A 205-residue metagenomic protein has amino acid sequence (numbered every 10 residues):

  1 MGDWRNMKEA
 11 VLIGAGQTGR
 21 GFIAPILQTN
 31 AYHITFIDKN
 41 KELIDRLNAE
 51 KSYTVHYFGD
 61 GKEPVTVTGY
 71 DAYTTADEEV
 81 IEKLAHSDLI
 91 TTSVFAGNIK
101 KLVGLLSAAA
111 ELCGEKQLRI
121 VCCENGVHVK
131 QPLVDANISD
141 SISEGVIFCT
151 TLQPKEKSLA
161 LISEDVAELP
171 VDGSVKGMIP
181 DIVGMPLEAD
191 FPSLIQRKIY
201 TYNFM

Functional and structural regions predicted by a protein language model:
W4-V11, A15-M205: Substrate/ligand-engaging "lid" and interaction regions
